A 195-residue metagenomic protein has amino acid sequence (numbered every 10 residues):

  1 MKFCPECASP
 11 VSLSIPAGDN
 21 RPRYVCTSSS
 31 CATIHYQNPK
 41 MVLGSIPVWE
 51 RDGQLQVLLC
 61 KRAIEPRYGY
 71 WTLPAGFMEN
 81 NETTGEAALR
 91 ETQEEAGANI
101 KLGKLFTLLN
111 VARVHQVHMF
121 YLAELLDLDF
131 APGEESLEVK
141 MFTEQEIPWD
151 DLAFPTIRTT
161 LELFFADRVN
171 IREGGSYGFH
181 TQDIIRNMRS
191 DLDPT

Functional and structural regions predicted by a protein language model:
M1-S45: Acidic, metal-coordinating catalytic segment for phosphate/diphosphate chemistry, firing primarily on the Nudix
S12-L13, L59, L102-T107: A short linear hydrophobic-aromatic micro-motif
A17-N20, S28-S30, W49-Q56, I171-R172: Intrinsically disordered, low-complexity coil segments
G18, E65, L109-R113: A short beta-turn/loop motif at secondary-structure boundaries
R21, N38-V42, P66-Y68, L73 (+1 more regions): Short connector loops at helix/strand junctions that flank enzyme active sites, especially segments positioning acidic
P47-V48, L59, A123, M141: Conserved hydrophobic "DFG−1" position in protein kinase catalytic cores
W49, Q54-E94: Conserved Nudix-box catalytic region and its N-terminal flanking loop in Nudix hydrolases and closely related
M78-L163, D167, I171-E173, D183-T195: Unchanged
